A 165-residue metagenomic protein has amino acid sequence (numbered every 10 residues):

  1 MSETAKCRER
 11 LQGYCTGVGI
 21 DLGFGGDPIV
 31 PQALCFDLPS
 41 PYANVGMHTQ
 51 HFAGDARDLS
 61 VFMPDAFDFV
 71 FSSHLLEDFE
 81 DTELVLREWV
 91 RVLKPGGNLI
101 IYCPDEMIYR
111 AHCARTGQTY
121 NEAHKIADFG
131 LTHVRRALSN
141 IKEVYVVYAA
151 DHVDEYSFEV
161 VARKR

Functional and structural regions predicted by a protein language model:
M1-T4, D65-A66, K125-A127: Generic detector of short, locally flexible boundary/turn motifs and exposed helical patches
M1-V18: Conserved alpha-helix/loop element of class I SAM-dependent methyltransferases that forms part of the SAM/SAH-binding
T4-A5, A56, L131: Short, well-ordered alpha-helical scaffold segments within catalytic/effector domains
K6, A66, A137-N140: Hydrophobic, well-ordered secondary-structure scaffolds
G13-I108, V160-A162: Conserved SAM-binding loop
G13-Y14, E80-V90, K94, N98-R165: S-adenosyl-L-methionine-dependent methyltransferase catalytic module, highlighting the catalytic core
